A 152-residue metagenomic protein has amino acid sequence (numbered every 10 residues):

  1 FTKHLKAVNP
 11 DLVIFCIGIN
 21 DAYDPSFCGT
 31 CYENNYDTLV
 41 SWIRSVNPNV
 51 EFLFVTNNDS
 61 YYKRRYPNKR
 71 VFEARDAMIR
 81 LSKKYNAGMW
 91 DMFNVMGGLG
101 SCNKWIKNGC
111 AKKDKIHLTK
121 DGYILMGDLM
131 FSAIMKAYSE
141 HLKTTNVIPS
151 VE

Functional and structural regions predicted by a protein language model:
F1-E33: Oxyanion-hole/transition-state-stabilizing segment in secreted/luminal serine hydrolases and related acyltransferases
F1-K6, N34-W42, F72-D76: Alpha-helical scaffolding within the catalytic cores of extracellular/periplasmic polymer-degrading hydrolases
D11-C16, E51-T56, G88-M92, H117: Structural recognition of the beta-strand scaffold that forms the well-ordered cores of secreted hydrolase catalytic
C16-N20, W42-R75: Active-site segments of SGNH/GDSL-like serine hydrolases that catalyze O-acetyl group transfer/hydrolysis on lipids
C28-N35, Y66, R70: Alpha-helix N-cap/loop-to-helix boundary motif
D59-E152: Catalytic His-Asp segment of secreted/periplasmic serine-dependent ester chemistry enzymes
